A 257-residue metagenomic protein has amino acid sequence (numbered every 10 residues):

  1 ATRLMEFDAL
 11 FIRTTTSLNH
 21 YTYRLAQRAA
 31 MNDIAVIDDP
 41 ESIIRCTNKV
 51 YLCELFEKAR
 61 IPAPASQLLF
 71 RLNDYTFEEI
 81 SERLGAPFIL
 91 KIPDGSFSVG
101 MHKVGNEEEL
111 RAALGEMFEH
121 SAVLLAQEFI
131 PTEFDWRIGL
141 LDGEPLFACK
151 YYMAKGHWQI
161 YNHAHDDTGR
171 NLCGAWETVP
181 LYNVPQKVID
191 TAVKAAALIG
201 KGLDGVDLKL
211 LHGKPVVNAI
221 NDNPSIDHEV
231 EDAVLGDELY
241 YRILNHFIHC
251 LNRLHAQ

Functional and structural regions predicted by a protein language model:
A1-A65: Conserved N-proximal alpha/beta basic substrate-recognition cap immediately N-terminal to, or forming the N-lobe
T15-S17, D94-G95, N223: Short glycine-rich anion-binding loops that position phosphate/pyrophosphate groups of nucleotides and phosphorylated
L55-E57, S81-V99, S121-W136: ATP-grasp fold ATP-binding core
P64-P87: Rossmann-like NAD(P)H-binding beta-loop-alpha module
F88, P145-F147, D204, V216-A219: Protein kinase-like catalytic core scaffold
H102-I199: Phosphate-binding site of ATP-dependent enzymes
Q127, K201-H212: A short glycine-rich, hydrophobically flanked beta-strand micro-motif that places a catalytic Asp/Glu for divalent metal
N183, A197, L210-Q257: C-terminal active-site "lid" helix and adjoining low-complexity regulatory extension at the edge of ATP-using catalytic
